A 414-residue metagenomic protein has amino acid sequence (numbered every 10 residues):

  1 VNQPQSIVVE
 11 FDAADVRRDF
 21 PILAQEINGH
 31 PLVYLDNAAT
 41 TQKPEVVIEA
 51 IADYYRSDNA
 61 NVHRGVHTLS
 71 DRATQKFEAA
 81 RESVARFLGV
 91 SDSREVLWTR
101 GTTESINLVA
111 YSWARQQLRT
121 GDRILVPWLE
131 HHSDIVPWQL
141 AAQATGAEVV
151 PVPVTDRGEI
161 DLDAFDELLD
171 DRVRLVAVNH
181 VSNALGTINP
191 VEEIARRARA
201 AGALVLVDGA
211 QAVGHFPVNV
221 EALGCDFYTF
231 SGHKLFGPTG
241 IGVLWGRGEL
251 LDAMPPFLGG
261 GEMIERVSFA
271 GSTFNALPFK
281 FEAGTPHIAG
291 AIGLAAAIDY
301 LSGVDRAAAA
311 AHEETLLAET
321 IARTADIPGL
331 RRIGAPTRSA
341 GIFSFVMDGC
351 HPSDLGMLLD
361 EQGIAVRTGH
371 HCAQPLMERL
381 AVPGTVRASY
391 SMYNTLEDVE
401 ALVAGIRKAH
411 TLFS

Functional and structural regions predicted by a protein language model:
V1-S414: Pyridoxal 5′-phosphate
